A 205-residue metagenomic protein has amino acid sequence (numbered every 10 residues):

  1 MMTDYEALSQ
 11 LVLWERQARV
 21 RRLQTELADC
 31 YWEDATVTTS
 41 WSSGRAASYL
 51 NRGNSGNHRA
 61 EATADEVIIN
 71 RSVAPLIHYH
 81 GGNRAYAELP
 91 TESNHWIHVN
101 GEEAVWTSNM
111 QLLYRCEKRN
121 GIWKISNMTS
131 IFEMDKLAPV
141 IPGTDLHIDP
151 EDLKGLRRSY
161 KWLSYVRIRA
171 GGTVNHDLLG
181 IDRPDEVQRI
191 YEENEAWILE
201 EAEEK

Functional and structural regions predicted by a protein language model:
M1-E33, K205: Short, low-complexity N-terminal intrinsically disordered segments enriched in polar/charged residues
T3, D65, N100, A104 (+1 more regions): Conserved aromatic-histidine-acidic binding/catalytic patches
Q24-H95, N194: A solvent-exposed, acidic/Ser-Thr-rich amphipathic alpha-helical stretch
R45-A46, T144-L146: Flexible, surface-exposed loop regions and adjacent strand-edge segments of Gram-negative outer-membrane beta-barrel
R71-S72, W106-L112: Short, surface-exposed coil-to-beta transition loops
E88, Q111-D145, E151: Short beta-strand edge/turn micro-motifs at domain boundaries
N94-V105, D135-L137: Short, cysteine-centered beta-strand-loop-beta hairpins and adjacent loop/turn segments enriched in charged/polar
H147-K205: A hydrophobic membrane-anchoring alpha-helix module
